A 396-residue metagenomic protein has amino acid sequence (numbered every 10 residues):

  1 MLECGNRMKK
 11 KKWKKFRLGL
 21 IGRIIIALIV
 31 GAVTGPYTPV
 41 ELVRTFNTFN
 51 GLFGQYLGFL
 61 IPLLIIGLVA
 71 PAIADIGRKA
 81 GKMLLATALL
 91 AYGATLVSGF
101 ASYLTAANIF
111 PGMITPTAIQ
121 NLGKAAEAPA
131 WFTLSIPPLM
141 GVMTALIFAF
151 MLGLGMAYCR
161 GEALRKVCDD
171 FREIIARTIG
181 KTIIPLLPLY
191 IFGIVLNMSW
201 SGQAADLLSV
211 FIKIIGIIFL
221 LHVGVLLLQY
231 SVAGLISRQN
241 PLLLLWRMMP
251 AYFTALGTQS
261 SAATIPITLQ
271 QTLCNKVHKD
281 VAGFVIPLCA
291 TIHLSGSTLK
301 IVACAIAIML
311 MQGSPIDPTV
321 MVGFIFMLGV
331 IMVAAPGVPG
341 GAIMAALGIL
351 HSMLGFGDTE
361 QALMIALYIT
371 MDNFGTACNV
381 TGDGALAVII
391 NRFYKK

Functional and structural regions predicted by a protein language model:
L2-R17: Short, Lys/Arg-rich, polar N-terminal cytosolic tail immediately upstream of the first transmembrane signal-anchor
W13-T38, G51-L60, K82-L243: Signature of multi-pass transmembrane helix bundles
P39-V40, A74-K82, P111, A157-E162 (+7 more regions): Juxtamembrane helix-boundary/capping and inter-helix hinge elements in multi-pass membrane proteins
L42-L57, L164-T182, L207-F211, I215 (+9 more regions): Hydrophobic alpha-helical segments of integral membrane proteins, encompassing both true transmembrane helices
Y56, Y92, L96-F100, F219 (+6 more regions): Hydrophobic transmembrane alpha-helical segments of multi-pass transport and channel proteins
G81-T87, K181-I184, C274-A290, P318-T319 (+1 more regions): Membrane-interface alpha-helices at helix entry/exit sites of multi-pass transporters
T254-M332, A387, Y394: Helix-loop-helix junctions within the multi-pass membrane cores of secondary transporters/permeases
V302-K396: Transmembrane alpha-helical segments and their short flanking loops that form helix-hairpins/helix-helix interfaces
